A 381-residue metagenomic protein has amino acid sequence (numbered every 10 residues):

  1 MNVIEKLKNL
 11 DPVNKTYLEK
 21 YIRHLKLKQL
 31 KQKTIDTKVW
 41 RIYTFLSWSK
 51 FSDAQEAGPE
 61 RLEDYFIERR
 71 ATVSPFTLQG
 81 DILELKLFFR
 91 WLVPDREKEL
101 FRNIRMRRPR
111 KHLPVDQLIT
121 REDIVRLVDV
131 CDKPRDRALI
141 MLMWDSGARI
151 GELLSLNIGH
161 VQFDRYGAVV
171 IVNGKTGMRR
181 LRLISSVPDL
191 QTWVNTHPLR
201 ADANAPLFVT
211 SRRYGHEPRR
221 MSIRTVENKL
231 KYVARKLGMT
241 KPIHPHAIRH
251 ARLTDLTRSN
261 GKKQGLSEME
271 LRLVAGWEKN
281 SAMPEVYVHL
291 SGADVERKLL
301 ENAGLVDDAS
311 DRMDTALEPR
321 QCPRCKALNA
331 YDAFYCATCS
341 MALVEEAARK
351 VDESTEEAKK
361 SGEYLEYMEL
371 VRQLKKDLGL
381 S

Functional and structural regions predicted by a protein language model:
M1-K6, R297-S381: C-terminal secondary-structure termini that scaffold catalytic or DNA-interacting sites
M1-L7, E19-P114: N-terminal core-binding DNA-recognition domain of tyrosine recombinases/integrases
I35, L85, L139-I140, G147 (+2 more regions): Alpha-helix N-cap/helix-start motif at helix boundaries, enriched for small hydrophobics
R121-I150: Basic, Lys/Arg- and aromatic-enriched nucleic-acid-binding interface segment
S146, G151, S155-Q191, P319-R320 (+2 more regions): Conserved tyrosine-mediated DNA breakage-rejoining catalytic core shared by Y-recombinases
N173-T176, A275-M313, L343-V344: Catalytic-site neighborhood detector that most strongly recognizes the C-terminal catalytic loop/helix of tyrosine
G174-T192, A205-K229: C-terminal catalytic core of Y-nucleophile DNA break-rejoin enzymes
E227-L273, W277, S281, H289 (+4 more regions): Short, basic (Lys/Arg/His-rich) helix/loop patches that form interaction surfaces in the mid-to-C-terminal regions
